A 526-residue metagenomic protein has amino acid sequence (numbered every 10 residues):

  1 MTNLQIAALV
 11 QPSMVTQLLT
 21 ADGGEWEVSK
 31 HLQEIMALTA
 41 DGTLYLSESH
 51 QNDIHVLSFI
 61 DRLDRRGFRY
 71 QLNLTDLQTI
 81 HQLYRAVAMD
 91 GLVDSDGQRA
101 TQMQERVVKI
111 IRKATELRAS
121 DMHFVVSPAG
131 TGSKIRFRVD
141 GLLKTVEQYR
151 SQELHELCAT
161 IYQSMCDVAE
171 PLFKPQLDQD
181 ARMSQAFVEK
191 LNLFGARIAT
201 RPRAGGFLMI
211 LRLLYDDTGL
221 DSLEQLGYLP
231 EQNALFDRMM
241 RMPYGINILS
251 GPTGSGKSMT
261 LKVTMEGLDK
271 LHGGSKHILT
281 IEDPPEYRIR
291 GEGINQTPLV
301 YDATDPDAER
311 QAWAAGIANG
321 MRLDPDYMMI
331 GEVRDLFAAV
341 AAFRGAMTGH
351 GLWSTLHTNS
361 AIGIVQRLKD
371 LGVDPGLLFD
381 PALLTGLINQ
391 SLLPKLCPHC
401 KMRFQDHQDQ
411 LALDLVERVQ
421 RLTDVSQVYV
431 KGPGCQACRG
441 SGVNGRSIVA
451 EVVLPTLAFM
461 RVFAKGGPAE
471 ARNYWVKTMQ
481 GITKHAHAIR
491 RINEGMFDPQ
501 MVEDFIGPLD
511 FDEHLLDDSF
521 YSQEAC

Functional and structural regions predicted by a protein language model:
M1-E27, E147: Short Lys/Arg-enriched alpha/beta "domain-start" segment
H31-G42, S47-G67, L83-S255, M259-T260 (+1 more regions): N-terminal "pre-motor" subdomain/linker immediately upstream of P-loop NTPase catalytic cores
L72-A88: Short proline/glycine- and acidic-rich turn/helix-capping motifs at secondary-structure junctions
M122, A196, M239, D283 (+6 more regions): Residue-level signature of catalytic and energy-coupling elements of molecular machines, predominantly ATP/GTP-dependent
P128-G130, E189, R201-A204, D216-D217 (+11 more regions): Conserved nucleotide-binding/hydrolysis micro-motifs of P-loop NTPases
A234-L235, D414-C526: NTP-binding/hydrolysis catalytic cores, primarily Walker-type P-loop NTPases
N247, T264-P394: Switch/coupling sub-region of P-loop NTPases
S360-T456: Cys/His-rich Zn2+-binding cysteine-cluster or related metal-binding knuckle/ribbon modules and their
